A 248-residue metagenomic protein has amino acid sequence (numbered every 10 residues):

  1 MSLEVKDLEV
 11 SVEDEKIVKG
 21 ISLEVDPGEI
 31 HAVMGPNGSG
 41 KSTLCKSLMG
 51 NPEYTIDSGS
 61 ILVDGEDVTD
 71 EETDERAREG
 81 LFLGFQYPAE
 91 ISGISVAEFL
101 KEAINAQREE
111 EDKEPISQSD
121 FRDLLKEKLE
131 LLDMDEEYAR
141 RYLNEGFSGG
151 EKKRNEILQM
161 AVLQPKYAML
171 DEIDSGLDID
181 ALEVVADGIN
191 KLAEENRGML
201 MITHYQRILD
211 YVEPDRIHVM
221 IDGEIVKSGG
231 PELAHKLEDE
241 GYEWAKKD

Functional and structural regions predicted by a protein language model:
S2, E15-V18, E75, E183: Short coil-to-beta microelement around the adenine-binding A-loop and adjacent beta1/P-loop entry of ABC ATPase
L3-V5, V18-G20, V25: Conserved structural motif at the start of ABC-family nucleotide-binding domains
M34-P36: The feature captures the beta-strand-to-loop junction immediately N-terminal to the Walker
S60-R76, N144: ABC ATPase NBD Q-loop/coupling interface
L83-Y87, G93-E109, L124: Q-loop/switch helix immediately C-terminal to the Walker
M160-A161: ABC ATPase C-loop
E172-I173, D180: Walker B catalytic motif
R216, M220, E224-K247: Conserved beta-strand-loop-alpha-helix hinge in the C-terminal portion of ABC ATPase nucleotide-binding domains
